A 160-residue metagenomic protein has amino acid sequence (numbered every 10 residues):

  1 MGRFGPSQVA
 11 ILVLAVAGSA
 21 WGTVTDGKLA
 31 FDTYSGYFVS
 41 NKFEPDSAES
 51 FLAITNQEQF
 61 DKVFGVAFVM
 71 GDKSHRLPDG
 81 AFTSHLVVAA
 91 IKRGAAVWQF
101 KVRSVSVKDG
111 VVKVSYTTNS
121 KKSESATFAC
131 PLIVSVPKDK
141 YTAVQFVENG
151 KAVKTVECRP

Functional and structural regions predicted by a protein language model:
M1-A10: Bacterial N-terminal signal peptides that target proteins for export
Q8, S19-A20: A composition-driven signal for long, intrinsically disordered, charge-rich low-complexity tracts
A15-A17: N-terminal signal peptide c-region/cleavage motif recognized by signal peptidases
W21-P160: Exposed, flexible binding/inhibitory loops of compact, secreted disulfide-stabilized domains
